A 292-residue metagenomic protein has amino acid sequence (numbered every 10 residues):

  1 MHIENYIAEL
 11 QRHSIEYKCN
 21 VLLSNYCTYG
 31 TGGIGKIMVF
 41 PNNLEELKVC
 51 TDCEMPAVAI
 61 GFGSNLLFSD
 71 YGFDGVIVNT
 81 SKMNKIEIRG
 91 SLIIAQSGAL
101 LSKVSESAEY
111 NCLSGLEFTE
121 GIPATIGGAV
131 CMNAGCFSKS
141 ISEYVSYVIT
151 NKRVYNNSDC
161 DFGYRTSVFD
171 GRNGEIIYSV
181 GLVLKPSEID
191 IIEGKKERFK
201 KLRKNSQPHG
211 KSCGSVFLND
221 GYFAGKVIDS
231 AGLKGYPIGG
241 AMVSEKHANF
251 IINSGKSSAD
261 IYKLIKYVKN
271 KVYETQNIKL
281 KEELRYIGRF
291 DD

Functional and structural regions predicted by a protein language model:
M1-I126, V130: Anion-binding (especially nucleotide phosphate/pyrophosphate-binding) glycine-rich loop and adjoining beta-alpha core
C19, K152-D292: Phosphate/pyrophosphate- and phosphate-bearing ligand-binding catalytic cores of soluble enzymes
Y29-G32, A59-I60, F68-D70, E87-I88 (+7 more regions): Solvent-exposed alpha-helices and their adjacent loops that cap or buttress functional pockets in soluble metabolic
G35, F62, D74, S146 (+2 more regions): A generic structural signal for short beta-strands and their flanking turns/coil linkers
F40-P41, L67-S69, N79, C131-N133 (+4 more regions): Short beta-strand-to-turn element immediately C-terminal to the catalytic PLP-Schiff-base lysine in fold type I
C53, I60-F62, Y144, G210-K211 (+1 more regions): Short, basic and Ser/Thr-rich N-terminal targeting/leader segments
K85-I88, V148, F217, L284: A structural signal for short hydrophobic beta-strand segments in well-ordered beta-sheet cores
G128-T150, V154-V168: Active-site glycine-rich loop that binds ribose-phosphate moieties when present
